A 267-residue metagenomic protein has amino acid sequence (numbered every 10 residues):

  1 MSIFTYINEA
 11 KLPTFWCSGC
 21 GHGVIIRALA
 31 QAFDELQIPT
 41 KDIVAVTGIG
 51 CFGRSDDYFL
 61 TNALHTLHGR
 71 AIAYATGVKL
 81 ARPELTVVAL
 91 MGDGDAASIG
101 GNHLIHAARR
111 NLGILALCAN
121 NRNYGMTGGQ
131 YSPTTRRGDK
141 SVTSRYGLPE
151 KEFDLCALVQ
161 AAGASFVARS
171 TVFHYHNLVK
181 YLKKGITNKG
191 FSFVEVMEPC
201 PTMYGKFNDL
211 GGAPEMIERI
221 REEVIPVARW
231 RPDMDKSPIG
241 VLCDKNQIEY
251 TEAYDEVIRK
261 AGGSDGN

Functional and structural regions predicted by a protein language model:
M1, K11-L12, E198-N267: Flexible, low-complexity linker and terminal segments
S2-L67: Active-site diphosphate/adenylate-binding microenvironment
L12, P39-I43, A81-V87, R109-I114 (+4 more regions): Short coil/turn connectors at secondary-structure junctions
W16-S18, A89-M91, F166-T171, F193: Short catalytic-loop micro-motif centered on adjacent basic/acidic residues
I49-C51, N121-N123, H174, M197-M203 (+1 more regions): Glycine-rich beta-alpha junction loops
I49-G125: Thiamine diphosphate
N62-A63, A107, S132-R136, L210-A213: Short, hinge-like loop/turn segments at secondary-structure boundaries
S132-K184: Conserved thiamine diphosphate
